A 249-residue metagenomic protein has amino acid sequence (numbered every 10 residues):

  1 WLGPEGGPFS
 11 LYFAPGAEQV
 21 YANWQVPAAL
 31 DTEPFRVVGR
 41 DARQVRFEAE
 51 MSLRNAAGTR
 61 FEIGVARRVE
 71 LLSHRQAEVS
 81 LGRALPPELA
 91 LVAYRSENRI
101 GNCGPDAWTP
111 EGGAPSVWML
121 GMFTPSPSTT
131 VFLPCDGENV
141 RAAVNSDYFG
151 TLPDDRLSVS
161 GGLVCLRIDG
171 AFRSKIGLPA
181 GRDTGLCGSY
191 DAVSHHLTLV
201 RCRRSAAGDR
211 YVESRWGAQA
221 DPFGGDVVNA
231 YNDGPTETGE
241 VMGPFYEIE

Functional and structural regions predicted by a protein language model:
W1-A14, C103-I248: A contiguous, surface-exposed recognition patch within enzymatic or periplasmic domains that forms
P15-V92, T236, M242: Extended, loop-rich substrate-binding clefts of extracytoplasmic carbohydrate-active enzymes
R46-E48, R99, G188: Residue-level detector of beta-strand face positions
Y94-N102: Short, well-ordered beta-strand segments enriched in hydrophobic/aromatic residues
